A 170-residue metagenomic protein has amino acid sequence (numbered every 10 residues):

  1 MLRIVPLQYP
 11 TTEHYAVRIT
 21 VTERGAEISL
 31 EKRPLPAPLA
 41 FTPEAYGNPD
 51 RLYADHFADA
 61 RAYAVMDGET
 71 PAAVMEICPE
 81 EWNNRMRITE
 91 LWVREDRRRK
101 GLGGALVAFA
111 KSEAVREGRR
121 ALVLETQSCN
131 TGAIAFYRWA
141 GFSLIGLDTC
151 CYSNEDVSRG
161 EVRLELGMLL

Functional and structural regions predicted by a protein language model:
M1, N83, T131-G132: Short alpha-helical
I4-T89, R94-D96, V107-F109, E113 (+2 more regions): Acetyl-CoA-dependent GNAT
M66, V123-E125: Residues within well-ordered beta-strands of beta-sheet-rich folds
R97, G101: Glycine-rich phosphate-binding loop
A105-A121, S143: Conserved acyl-CoA
R120, Q127-I134, A140-S143, C150-L170: C-terminal "cap" of GNAT-fold acetyltransferases
